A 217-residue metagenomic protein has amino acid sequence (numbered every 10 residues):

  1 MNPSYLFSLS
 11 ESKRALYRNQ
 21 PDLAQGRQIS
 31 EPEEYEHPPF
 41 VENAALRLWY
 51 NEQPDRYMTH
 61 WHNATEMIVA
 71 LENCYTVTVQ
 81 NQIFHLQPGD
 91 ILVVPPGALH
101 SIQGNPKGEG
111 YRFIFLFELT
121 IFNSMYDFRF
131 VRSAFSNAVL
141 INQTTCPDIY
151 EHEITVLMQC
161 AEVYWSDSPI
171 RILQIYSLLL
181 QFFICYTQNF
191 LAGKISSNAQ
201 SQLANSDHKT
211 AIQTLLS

Functional and structural regions predicted by a protein language model:
M1-T78, Q82-F84: Generic protein-terminus/edge-of-domain signal
S4-Y5, F130-Q181, C185: Amphipathic alpha-helical segments enriched in hydrophobic/aromatic residues interleaved with Lys/Arg
N81-P96: Short acidic-glycine-tyrosine-enriched beta hairpin
G97-Y126: Ligand-binding loop in jelly-roll beta-barrel domains
Y150-E153, Y176, S196-S217: A short, Lys/Arg-enriched amphipathic alpha-helix from helix-turn-helix/homeodomain DNA-binding modules
L180-S201: Linker/hinge segments immediately adjacent to helix-turn-helix/homeobox DNA-binding domains
